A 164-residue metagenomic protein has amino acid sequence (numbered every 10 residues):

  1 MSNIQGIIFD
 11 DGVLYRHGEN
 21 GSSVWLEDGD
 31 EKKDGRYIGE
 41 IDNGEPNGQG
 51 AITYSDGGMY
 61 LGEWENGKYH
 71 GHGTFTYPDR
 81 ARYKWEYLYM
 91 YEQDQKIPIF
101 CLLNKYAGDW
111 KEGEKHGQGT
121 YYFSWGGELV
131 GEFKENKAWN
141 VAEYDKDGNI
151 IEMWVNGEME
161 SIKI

Functional and structural regions predicted by a protein language model:
M1-I164: Intrinsically disordered, low-complexity repeat tracts enriched in Gly/Pro/Ser/Thr and acidic residues, frequently
